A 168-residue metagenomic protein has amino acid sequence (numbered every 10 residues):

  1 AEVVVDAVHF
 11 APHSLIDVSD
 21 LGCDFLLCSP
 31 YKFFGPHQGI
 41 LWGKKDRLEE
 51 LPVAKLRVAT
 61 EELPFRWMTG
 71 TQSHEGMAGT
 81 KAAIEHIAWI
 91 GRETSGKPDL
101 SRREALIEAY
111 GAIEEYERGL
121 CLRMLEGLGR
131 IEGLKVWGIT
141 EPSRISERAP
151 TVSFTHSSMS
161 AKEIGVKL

Functional and structural regions predicted by a protein language model:
A1-L168: Pyridoxal 5′-phosphate
